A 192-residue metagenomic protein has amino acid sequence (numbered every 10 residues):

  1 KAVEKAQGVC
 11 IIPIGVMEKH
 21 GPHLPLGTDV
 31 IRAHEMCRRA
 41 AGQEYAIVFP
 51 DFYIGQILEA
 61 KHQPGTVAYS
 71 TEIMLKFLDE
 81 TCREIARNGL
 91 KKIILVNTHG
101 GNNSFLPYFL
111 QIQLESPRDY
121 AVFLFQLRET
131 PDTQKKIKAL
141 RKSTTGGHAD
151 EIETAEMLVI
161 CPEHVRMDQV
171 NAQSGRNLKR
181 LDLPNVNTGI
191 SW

Functional and structural regions predicted by a protein language model:
K1-I94, T98-W192: Extended, histidine- and acidic-residue-enriched regions that form the cofactor-binding/catalytic faces
